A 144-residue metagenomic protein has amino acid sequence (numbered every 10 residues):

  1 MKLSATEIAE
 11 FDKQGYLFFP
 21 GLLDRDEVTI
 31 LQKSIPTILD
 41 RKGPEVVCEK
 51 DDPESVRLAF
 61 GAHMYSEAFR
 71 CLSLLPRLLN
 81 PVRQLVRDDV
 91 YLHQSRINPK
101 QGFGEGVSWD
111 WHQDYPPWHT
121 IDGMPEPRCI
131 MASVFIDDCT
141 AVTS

Functional and structural regions predicted by a protein language model:
M1-Q14, P20-P125: Non-heme Fe(II)-dependent double-stranded beta-helix
Y16-F18, M131-F135: Conserved hydrophobic/aromatic beta-strand scaffold that supports enzyme active sites
G21-L23, I136-T140: Short loop segments at secondary-structure junctions
P127-C129: Short, solvent-exposed loop/turn segments at the edges of secondary structure
A132, C139-S144: Short, intrinsically disordered, charge-balanced linker/junction segments flanking boundaries in proteins
